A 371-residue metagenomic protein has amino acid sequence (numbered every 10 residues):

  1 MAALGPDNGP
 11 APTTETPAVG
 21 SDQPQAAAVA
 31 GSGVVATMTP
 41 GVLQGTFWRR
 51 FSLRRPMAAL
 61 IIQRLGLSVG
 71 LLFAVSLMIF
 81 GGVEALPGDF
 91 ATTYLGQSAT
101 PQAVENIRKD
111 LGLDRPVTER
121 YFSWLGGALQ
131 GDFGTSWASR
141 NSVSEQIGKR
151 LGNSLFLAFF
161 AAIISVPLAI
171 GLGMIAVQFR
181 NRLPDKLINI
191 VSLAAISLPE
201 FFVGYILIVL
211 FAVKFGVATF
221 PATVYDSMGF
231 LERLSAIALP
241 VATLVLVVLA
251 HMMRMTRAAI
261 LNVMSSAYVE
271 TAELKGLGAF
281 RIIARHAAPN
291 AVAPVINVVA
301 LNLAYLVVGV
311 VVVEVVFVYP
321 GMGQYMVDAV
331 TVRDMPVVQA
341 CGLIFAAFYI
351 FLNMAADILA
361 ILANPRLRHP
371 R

Functional and structural regions predicted by a protein language model:
M1-S68, R180-L183, I358-R371: Transmembrane alpha-helical segments of polytopic membrane transport and secretion proteins
T39, L43, N189-R254: Membrane-water interface segments at transmembrane-helix boundaries in multipass membrane proteins
T46-R54, D114-I170: An internal, D/E-rich "acidic patch" concept
R55-A59, V69, G148-P184, E200 (+1 more regions): Alpha-helical transmembrane segments of integral membrane proteins, especially multi-pass inner/plasma-membrane
M57, L65, A103, I107 (+10 more regions): Hydrophobic alpha-helical segments of integral membrane proteins, encompassing both true transmembrane helices
L72-F122, F215-A236: Hydrophobic alpha-helical transmembrane segments of membrane transport/permease proteins and related membrane-embedded
L72-L77, A194-I206, V299-L303: Hydrophobic alpha-helical membrane-insertion segments
L77, G81, A85, I175 (+6 more regions): Hydrophobic membrane-targeting alpha-helices
